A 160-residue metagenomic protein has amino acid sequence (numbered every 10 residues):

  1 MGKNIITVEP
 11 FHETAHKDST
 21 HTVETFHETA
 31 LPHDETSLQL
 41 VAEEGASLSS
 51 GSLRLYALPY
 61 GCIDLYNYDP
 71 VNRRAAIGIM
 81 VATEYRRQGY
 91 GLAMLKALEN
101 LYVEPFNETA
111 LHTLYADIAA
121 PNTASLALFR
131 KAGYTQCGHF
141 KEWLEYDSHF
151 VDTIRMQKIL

Functional and structural regions predicted by a protein language model:
M1-E9, D34-G45, S49-R86, L101 (+1 more regions): Acetyl-CoA-dependent GNAT
V8-H16, V23-P32, T36: Long, intrinsically disordered low-complexity tandem-repeat segments
A57-G61, A124, F150: Glycine-rich acetyl-CoA-binding "A-motif" of GNAT/NAT acetyltransferases
R74, P105-I118: Conserved GNAT acetyl-CoA-binding A-motif
R86, A116-L126, L144: Conserved beta-strand-loop-alpha-helix junction that forms the acyl-donor binding cleft
R87-E104, L126-K131: Conserved acetyl-CoA-binding loop-helix of GNAT-fold acetyltransferases
Y115-I118, T135-D152: Conserved catalytic-core motifs of GNAT/GCN5-like acyltransferases
F129, Y134, M156: Conserved active-site tyrosine of GNAT-family acetyltransferases
